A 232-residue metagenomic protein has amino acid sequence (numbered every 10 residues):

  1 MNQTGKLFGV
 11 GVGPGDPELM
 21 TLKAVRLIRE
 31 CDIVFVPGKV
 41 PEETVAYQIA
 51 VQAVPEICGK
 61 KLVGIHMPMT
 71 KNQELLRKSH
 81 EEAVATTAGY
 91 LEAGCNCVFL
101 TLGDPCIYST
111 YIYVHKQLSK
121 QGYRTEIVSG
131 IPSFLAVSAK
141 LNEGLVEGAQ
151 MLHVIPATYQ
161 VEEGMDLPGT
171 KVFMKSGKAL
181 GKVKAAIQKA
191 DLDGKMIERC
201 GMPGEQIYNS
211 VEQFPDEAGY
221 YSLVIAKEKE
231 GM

Functional and structural regions predicted by a protein language model:
M1-P17, L22-A24, R29-Y123, N209-P215 (+2 more regions): Class I S-adenosyl-L-methionine
L7, M165-M232: A contiguous loop/helix-start segment that scaffolds small-molecule binding in enzyme catalytic cores
P14-P17, V40-P41, T158-Q160, K175-A179: Short beta->alpha connector loops
V36, K61-H66, I127, E147 (+4 more regions): Structural signal for conserved beta-strand scaffold positions within catalytic alpha/beta enzyme cores
P41-E43, P132-L135, M202-G204: Short gly/pro/ser/thr-enriched loop/turn and capping motifs at secondary-structure boundaries
M67-Q73, Q160-E162, M202-G204: A short acidic, often aromatic-flanked loop/helix-cap motif at beta-alpha or helix-coil junctions that lines enzyme
E74-R77, T110-Y111, S138-K140, G164-D166 (+2 more regions): Short, well-ordered secondary-structure micro-motifs
C106-L167, P215, K229-M232: Class I SAM-dependent methyltransferase SAM-binding "motif I" and its flanking Rossmann-like core
